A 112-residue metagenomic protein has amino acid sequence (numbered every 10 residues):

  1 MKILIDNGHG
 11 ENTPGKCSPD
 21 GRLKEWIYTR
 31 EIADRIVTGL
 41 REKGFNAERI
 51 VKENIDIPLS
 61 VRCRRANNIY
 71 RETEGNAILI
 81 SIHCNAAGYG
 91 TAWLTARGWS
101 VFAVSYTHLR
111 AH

Functional and structural regions predicted by a protein language model:
K2-S105: Catalytic-core regions of hydrolytic enzymes
T107-H112: Conserved small/polar residues in nucleotide/adenosyl-binding loops
